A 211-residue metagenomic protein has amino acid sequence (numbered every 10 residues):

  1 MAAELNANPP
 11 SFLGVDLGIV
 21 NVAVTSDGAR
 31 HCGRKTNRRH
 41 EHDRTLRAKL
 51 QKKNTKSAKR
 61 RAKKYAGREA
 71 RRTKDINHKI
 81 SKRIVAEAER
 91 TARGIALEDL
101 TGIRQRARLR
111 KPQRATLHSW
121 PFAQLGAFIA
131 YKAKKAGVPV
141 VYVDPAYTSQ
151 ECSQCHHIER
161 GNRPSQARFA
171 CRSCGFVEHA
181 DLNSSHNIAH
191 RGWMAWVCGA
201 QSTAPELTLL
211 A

Functional and structural regions predicted by a protein language model:
M1-A211: Positively charged, helix-rich recognition surfaces that bind polyanionic ligands
